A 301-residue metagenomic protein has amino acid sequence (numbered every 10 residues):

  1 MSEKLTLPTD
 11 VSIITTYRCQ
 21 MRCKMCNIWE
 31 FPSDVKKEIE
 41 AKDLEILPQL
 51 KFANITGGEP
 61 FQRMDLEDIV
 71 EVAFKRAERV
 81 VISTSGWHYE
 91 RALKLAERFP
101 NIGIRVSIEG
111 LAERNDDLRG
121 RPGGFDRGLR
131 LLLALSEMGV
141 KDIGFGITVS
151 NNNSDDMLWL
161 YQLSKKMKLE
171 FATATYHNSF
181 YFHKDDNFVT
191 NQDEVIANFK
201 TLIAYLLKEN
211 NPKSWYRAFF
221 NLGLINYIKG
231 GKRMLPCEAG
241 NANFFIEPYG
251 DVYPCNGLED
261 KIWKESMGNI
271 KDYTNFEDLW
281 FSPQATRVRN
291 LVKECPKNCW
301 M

Functional and structural regions predicted by a protein language model:
M1-L7, Y249-M301: Flexible mid-to-C-terminal extensions adjoining Fe-S/redox cofactors in radical SAM and related proteins
M1-N101, F180, N198: Conserved alpha-helical substructure of the radical SAM core
T15, A92, V106, S164 (+2 more regions): Generic structural signal for small/hydrophobic residues in well-ordered secondary structure, especially within
T16, Q20, M234, V292 (+1 more regions): Residues immediately within or flanking Cys/His clusters that coordinate Zn2+ in small zinc-binding modules
Q20, E67, Y89, L111-A112 (+2 more regions): Alpha-helix N-cap/helix-start and coil->helix boundary motif
M25, W29-P32, N243, K261 (+1 more regions): Secreted/processed peptides and extracellular or luminal domains of membrane proteins
C26-W29, L95, L118, L258 (+1 more regions): Residue-level signal for well-ordered alpha-helical positions
V35-I39, R76, R98, I102-E109 (+2 more regions): Radical SAM enzyme [4Fe-4S]-AdoMet core and its adjacent flexible, acidic and glycine-rich loops/tails across
